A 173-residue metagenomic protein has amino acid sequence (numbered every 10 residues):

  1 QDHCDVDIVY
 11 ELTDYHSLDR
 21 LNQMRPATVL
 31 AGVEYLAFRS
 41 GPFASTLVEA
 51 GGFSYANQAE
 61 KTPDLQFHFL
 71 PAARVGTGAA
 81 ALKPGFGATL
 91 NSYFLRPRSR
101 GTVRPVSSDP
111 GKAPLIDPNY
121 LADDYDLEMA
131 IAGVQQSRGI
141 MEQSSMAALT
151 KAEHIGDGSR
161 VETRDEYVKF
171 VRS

Functional and structural regions predicted by a protein language model:
Q1-K83, G139-T150, V161, D165-E166 (+1 more regions): Mid-to-C-terminal "cap/lid" subdomains and adjacent gly/pro-rich loops that border and regulate access to redox
F53, N57, L70-V75, F86-T150: C-terminal segments that line or cap access tunnels to active or ligand-binding sites in enzymes and enzyme-associated
K151-D157: Short linear capping/connector segments at secondary-structure termini
